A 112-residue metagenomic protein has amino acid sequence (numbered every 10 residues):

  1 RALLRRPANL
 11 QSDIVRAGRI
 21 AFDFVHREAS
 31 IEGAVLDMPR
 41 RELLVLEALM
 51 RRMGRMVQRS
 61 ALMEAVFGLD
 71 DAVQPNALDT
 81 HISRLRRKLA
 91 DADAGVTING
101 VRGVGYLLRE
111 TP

Functional and structural regions predicted by a protein language model:
R1-R16: Basic, amphipathic DNA-recognition helix from helix-turn-helix-like DNA-binding domains
L4, E47, E64, D79 (+2 more regions): A cross-family signal for key residues in well-ordered alpha-helices that form functional helical elements
L10-I14, D37, T80-I82, R86-P112: DNA-binding patch around the recognition helix
R16-L44, M56, V101, L107-P112: A structural micro-motif at secondary-structure boundaries
F24, V66, I82: Short amphipathic alpha-helical/adjacent loop interface patches that line ligand and macromolecule-binding sites
A34-L69, L85: Short amphipathic alpha-helical recognition elements used for nucleic-acid or partner binding across transcription
L69-A77: Short, positively charged loop/turn segments that connect secondary-structure elements
